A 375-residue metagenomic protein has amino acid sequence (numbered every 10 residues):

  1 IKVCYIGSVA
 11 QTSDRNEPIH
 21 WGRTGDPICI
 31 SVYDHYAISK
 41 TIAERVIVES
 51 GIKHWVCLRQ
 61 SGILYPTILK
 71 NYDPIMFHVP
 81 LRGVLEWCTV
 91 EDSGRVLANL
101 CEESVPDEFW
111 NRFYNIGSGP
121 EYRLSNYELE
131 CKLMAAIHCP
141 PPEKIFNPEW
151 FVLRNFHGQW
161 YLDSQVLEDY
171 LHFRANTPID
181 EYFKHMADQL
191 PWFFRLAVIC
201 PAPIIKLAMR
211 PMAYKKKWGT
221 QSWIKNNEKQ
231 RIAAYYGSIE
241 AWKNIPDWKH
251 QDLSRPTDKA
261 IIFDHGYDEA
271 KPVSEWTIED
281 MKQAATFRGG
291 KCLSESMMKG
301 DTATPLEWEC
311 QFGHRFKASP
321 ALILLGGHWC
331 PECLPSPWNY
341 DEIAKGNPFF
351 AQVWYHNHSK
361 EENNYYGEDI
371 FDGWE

Functional and structural regions predicted by a protein language model:
I1-Y33, V56: Conserved Rossmann-fold NAD(P)-dependent oxidoreductase catalytic core, especially the SDR/UDP-sugar
G7-S8, T41-T67, E108: Conserved beta-loop-beta element that borders a ligand/cofactor-binding pocket
V9-P18, S61-L64, P74-M76: Active-site segment of SDR-like NAD(P)-dependent oxidoreductases
H20-E44, G83-E91: Short-chain dehydrogenase/reductase
R23-P27, I63-L81, A135-K144: A short C-terminal helix-loop "cap" of Rossmann-like NAD(P)-dependent dehydrogenase/epimerase domains
L69-D92, V96-L100, D107, N115-G117: A conserved pocket-lining segment of Rossmann-fold NAD(P)-dependent short-chain dehydrogenase/reductase
V96-Q165, D169-Y170, D180-I261: Mid/C-terminal beta-alpha module of Rossmann-like enzyme folds, strongest in SDR-family dehydrogenases/epimerases
N244-E375: Functional cation/ligand-contacting sites centered on basic and imidazole/sulfhydryl donors
